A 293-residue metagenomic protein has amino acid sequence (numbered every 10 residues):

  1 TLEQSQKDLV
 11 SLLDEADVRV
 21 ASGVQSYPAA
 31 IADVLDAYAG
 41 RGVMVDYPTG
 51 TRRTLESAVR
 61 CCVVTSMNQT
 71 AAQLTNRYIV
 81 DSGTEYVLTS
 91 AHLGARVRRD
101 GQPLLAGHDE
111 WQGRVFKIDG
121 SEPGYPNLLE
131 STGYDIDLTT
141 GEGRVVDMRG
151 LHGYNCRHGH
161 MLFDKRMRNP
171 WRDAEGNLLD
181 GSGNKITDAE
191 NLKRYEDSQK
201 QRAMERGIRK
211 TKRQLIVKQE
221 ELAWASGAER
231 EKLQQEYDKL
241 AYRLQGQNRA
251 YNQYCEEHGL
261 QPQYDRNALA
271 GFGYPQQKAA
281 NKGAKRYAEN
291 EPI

Functional and structural regions predicted by a protein language model:
T1-R149, K165-I293: Domain-core detector
R149-L162: Short beta-strand-alpha-helix junction that forms the catalytic/metal-binding core of metal-dependent nuclease domains
